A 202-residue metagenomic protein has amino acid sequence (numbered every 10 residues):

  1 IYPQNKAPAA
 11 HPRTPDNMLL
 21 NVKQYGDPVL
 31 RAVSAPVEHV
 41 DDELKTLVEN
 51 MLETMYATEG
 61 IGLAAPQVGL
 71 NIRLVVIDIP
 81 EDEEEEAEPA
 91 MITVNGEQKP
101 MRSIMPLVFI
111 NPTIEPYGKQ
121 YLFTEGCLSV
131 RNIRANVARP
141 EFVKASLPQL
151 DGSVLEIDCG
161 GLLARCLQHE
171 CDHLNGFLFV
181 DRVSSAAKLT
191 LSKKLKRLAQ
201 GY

Functional and structural regions predicted by a protein language model:
Y2-K6, H11-Q168, H173-Y202: Active-site rim/adjacent substrate-binding subdomains
